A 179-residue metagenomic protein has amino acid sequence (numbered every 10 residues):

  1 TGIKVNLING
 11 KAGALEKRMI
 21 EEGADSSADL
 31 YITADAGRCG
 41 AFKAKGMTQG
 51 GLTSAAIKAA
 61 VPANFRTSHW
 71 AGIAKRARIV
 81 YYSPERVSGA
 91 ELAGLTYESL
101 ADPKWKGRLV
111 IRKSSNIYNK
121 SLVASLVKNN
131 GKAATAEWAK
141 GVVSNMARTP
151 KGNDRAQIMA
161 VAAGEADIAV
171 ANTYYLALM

Functional and structural regions predicted by a protein language model:
T1-V5: Short alpha-helix C-terminal cap/hinge motif
N6, G10-A14, S27-E165, L176: Extracytoplasmic ligand-binding site segments that recognize negatively charged/polar headgroups
K17-A24: Short, well-structured alpha-helical segments in soluble
I168: Secreted/periplasmic proteins that engage bacterial cell-wall peptidoglycan
N172-M179: A beta-strand-loop signature enriched in Asp, Gly, Thr, and Trp that corresponds to the sialidase/neuraminidase Asp-box
